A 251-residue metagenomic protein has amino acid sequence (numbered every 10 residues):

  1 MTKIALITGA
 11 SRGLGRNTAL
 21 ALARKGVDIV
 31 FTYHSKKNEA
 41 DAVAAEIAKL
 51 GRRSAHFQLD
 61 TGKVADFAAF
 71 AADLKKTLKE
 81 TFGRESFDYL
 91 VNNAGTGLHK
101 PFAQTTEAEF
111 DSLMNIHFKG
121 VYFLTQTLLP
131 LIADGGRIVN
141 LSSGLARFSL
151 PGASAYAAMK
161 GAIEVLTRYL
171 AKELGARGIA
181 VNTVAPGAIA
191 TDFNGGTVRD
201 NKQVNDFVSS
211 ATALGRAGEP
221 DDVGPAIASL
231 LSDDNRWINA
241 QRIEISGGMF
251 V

Functional and structural regions predicted by a protein language model:
S11-R12: Conserved glycine-rich cofactor-binding loop
V27-A42: Conserved glycine-rich Rossmann-like NAD(P)H-binding loop of the short-chain dehydrogenase/reductase
F87, P101-F102, T106-M114, V208: Substrate-binding pocket helix/loop in short-chain dehydrogenase/reductase
T125, M159: Active-site helix of classical SDR
S143: Residue(s) in the substrate-gating loop at a strand-loop-helix junction that position the organic substrate next
F148, A228, N239-V251: Short C-terminal tail/terminal secondary-structure segment of NAD(P)H-dependent dehydrogenase/reductase domains
G175, A180, I238-A240: Short, small/polar-rich loop/turn modules that mediate ligand/substrate recognition or access, typified
